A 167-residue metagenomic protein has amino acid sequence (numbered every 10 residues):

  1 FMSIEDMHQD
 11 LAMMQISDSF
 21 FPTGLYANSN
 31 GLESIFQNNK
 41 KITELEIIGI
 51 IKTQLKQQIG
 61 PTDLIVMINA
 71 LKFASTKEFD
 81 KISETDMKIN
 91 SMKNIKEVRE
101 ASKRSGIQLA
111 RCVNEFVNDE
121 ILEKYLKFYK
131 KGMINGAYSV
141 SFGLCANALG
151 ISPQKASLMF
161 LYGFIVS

Functional and structural regions predicted by a protein language model:
M2-M13: Charged, compositionally biased N-terminal leader segments and the immediate start of the first structured element
A12-F79: Glycine/small-residue-rich interface belts in oligomeric ring/scaffold proteins and their assembly partners
M13-P22, I51-Q57, S91-V98, L126-G132 (+1 more regions): A short glycine/serine-rich beta->alpha loop
D18-Y26, E100, G136, M159: Short, conserved micro-motifs enriched in small and acidic residues
Y26-N30, S139-V140, S167: A generic alpha-helix surface/boundary motif
I35-L45, F116-K124, A148-A156: Inter-helical turn/loop segments and adjacent helix faces that build the functional surface of alpha-helical bundle
K40, F160-S167: C-terminal auxiliary extensions adjacent to catalytic cores
L64, T76-L149: Internal, conserved structured core segments that host functional sites
